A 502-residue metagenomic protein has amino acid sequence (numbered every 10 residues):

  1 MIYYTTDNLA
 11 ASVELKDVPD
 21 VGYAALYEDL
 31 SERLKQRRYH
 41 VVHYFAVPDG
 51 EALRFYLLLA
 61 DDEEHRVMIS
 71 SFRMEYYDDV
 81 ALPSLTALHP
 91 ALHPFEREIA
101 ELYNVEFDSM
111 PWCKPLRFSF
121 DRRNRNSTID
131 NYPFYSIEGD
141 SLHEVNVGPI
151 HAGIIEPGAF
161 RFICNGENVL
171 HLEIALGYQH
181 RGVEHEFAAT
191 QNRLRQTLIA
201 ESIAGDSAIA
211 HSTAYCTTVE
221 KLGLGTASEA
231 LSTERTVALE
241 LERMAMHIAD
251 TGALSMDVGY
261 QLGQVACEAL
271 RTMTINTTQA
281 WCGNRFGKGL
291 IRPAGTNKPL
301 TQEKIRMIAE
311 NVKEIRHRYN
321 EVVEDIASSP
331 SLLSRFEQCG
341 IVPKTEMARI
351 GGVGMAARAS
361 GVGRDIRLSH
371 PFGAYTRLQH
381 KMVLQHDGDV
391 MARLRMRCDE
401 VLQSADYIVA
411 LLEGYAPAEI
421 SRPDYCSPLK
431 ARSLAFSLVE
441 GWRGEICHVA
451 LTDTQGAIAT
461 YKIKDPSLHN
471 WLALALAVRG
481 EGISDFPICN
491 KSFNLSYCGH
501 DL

Functional and structural regions predicted by a protein language model:
M1-H171, L332-S334, C339, T345-A348 (+2 more regions): Terminal low-complexity/charged segments
D20, L85, H89, E201 (+9 more regions): Hydrophobic alpha-helical scaffolding
A87-P111, T226-E240, D250, L254 (+1 more regions): Structured, non-membrane catalytic/scaffold regions adjacent to prosthetic-group chemistry
E96, A100, S212-E220, A238 (+5 more regions): Predominant activation on well-ordered alpha-helical scaffold segments within soluble catalytic domains
S109-R117, M256-G263, K288-R292: Short, glycine/acidic-rich hinge or "gate" loops at secondary-structure transitions that mediate conformational
V147-G252, D257, Q279, G354-V383 (+2 more regions): Active-site- and interface-proximal helix/loop "cap" or "latch" segments in soluble metabolic and energy-transducing
G263-C267, T277-R432: Intrinsically disordered, low-complexity regulatory segments
D424-V449: Flexible, glycine/threonine-enriched loop-and-boundary segments that flank and lead into catalytic domains of large
